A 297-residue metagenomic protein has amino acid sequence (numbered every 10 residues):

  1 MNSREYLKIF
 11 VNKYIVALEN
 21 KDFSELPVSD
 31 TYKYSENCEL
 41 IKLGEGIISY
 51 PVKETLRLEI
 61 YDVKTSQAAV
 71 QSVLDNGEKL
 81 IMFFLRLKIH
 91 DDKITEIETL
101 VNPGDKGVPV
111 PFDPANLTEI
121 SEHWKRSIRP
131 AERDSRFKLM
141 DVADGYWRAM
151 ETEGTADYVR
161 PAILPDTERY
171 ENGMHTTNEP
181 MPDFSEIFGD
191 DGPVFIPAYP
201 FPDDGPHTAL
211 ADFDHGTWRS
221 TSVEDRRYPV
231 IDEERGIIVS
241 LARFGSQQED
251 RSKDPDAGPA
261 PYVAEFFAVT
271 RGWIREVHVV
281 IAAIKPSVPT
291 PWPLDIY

Functional and structural regions predicted by a protein language model:
M1-Y297: C-terminal and inter-domain tail/linker signature
